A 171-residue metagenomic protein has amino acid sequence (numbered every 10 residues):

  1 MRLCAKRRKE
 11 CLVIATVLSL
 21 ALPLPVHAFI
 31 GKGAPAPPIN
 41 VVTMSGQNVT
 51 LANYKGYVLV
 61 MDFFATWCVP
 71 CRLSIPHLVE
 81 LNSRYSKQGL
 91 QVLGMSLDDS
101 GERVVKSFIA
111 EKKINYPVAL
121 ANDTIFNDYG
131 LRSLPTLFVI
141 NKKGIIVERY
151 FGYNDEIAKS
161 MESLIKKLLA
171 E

Functional and structural regions predicted by a protein language model:
R2-I14: Bacterial N-terminal signal peptides that target proteins for export
C11-P23: Bacterial N-terminal signal peptides
V26-A52: N-terminal "domain-start" segment that seeds a small globular fold
A52-C68: Short active-site neighborhood of thiol/selenol oxidoreductases, capturing the structured segment around
F63-E80: Conserved redox-active cysteine motifs that mediate thiol-disulfide chemistry, especially di-cysteine Cys-X(1-2)-Cys
G89-E102, I114-N122: Thiol-based oxidoreductase modules, predominantly thioredoxin-like and allied folds used for disulfide exchange
K106-K143: Short, internal strand/loop/helix patches that form the active-site neighborhood or redox-interaction surface
K142-E171: Thiol-/selenol-based redox modules, centered on thioredoxin-like and closely related oxidoreductase domains
